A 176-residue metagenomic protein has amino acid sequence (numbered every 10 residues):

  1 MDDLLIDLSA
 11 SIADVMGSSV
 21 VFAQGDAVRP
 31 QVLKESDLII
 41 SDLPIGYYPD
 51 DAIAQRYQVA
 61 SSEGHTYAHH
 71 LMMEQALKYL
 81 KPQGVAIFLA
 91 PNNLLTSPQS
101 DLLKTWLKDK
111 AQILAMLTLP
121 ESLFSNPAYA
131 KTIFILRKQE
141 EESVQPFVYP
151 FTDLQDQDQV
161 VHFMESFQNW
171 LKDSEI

Functional and structural regions predicted by a protein language model:
M1-S41, G46-Y48, N92: Conserved S-adenosyl-L-methionine
E35-D37, I113, K131: Local beta-strand N-terminus motif with an aromatic residue
L38, A54, L80-Q83, F134: C-terminal regulatory/effector modules of DNA-binding transcriptional regulators
D42-M72: Mobile active-site "lid"/loop adjacent to the S-adenosyl-L-methionine
P44, E121, Q139: Flexible loop residues that form catalytic and substrate-binding hotspots at small-molecule/glycan-binding clefts
D51, S97-Q99, N126, V144-Q145: Extended hydrophobic-aromatic, low-complexity segments
H65-S122: Conserved Class I SAM-dependent methyltransferase catalytic core
N126-I176: Flexible, glycine-/basic-rich loop-and-beta segments that form/coincide with the SAM-dependent methyltransferase
